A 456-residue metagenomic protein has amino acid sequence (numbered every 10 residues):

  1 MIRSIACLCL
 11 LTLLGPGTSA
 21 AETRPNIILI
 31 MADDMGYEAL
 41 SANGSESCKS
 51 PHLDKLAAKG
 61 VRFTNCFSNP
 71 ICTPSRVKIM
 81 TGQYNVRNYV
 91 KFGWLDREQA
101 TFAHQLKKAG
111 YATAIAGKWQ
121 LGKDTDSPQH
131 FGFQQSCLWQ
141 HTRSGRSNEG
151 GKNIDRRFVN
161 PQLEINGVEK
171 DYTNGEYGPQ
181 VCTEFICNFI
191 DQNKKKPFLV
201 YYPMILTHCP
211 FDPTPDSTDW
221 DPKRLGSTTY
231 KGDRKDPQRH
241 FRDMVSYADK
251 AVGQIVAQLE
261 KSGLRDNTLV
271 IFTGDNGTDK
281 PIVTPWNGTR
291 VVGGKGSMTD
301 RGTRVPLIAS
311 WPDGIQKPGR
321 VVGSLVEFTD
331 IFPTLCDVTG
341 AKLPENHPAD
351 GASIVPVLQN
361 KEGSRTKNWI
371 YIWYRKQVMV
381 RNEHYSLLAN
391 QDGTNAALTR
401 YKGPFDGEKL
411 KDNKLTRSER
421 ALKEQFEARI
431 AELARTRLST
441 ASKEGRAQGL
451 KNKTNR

Functional and structural regions predicted by a protein language model:
R3, C9, A20-A396, Y401-R456: Formylglycine-dependent sulfatase
T12-T18: C-terminal segment of classical bacterial N-terminal signal peptides
